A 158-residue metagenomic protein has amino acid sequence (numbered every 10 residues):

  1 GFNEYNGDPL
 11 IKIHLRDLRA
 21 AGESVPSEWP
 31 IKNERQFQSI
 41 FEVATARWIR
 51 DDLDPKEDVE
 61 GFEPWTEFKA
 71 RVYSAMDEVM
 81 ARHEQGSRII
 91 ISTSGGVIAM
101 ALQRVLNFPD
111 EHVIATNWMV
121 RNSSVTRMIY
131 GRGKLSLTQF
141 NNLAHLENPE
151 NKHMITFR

Functional and structural regions predicted by a protein language model:
G1-T45: Phosphate-coordination/substrate-recognition cap region in phosphate-metabolizing enzymes
F2-E4, I98-A101, L146-E147: Short catalytic/ligand-binding loop motif for oxyanion handling, primarily in non-cytosolic enzymes, centered on
N6-P9, H112, N117, N122-S124 (+1 more regions): Solvent-exposed, flexible loop/coil residues
I13-G22, I40-T45, I49, I129-R158: Conserved histidine-centered catalytic loops in small-molecule metabolism enzymes
E23-P30, R50, H83, D110: Generic, low-specificity signal for short hydrophobic/alpha-helical stretches with a mild N-terminal bias, encompassing
S27-S74: Alpha-helix-centered segments that form part of catalytic cores
P55-D58, F62, T66, A70-K134: Active-site-adjacent alpha-helix immediately C-terminal to a catalytic or transition-state-stabilizing loop
